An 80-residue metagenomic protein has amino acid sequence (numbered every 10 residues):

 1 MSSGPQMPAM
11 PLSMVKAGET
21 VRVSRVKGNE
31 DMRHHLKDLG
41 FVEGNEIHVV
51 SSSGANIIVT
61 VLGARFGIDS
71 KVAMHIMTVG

Functional and structural regions predicted by a protein language model:
M1-M14, M77-G80: Extended boundary segments
G4-Q6, G18, G28: Short hydrophobic/aromatic-rich motifs at helix boundaries and adjacent loops
L12-V15, V49-S51: Replace "in large, NTP-powered and nucleic-acid-processing enzymes" with "in large, NTP-powered factors and other
T20-V72: Amphipathic, hydrophobic secondary-structure cores in small proteins
